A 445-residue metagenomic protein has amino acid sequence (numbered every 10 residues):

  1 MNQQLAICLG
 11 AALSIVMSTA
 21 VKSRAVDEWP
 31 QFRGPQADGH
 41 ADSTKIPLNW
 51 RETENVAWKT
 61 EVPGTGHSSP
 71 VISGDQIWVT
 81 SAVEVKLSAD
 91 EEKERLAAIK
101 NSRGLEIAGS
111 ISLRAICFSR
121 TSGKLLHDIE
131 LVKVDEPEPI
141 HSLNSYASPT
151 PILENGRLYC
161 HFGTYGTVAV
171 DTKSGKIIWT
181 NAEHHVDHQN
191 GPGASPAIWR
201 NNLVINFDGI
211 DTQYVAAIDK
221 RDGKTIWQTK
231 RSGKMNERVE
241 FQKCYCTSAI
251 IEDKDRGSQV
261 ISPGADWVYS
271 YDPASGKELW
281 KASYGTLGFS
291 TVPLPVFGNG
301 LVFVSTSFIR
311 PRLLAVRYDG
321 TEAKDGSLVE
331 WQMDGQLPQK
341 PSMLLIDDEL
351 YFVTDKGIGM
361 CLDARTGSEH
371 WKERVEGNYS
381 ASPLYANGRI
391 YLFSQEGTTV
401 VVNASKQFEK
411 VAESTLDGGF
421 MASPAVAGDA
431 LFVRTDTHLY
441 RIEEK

Functional and structural regions predicted by a protein language model:
M1-L9: Bacterial N-terminal signal peptides that target proteins for export
C8-S18: Bacterial N-terminal signal peptides
V21-K445: Noncatalytic, solvent-exposed loop/strand surfaces of beta-propeller-type extracellular/periplasmic domains
